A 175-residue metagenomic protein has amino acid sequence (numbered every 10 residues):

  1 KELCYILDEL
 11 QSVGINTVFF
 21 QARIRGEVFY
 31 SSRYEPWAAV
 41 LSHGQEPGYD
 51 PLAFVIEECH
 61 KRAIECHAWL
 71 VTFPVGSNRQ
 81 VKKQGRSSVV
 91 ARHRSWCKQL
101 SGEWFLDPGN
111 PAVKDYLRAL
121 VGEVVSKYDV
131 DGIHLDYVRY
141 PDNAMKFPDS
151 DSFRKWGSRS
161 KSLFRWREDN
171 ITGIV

Functional and structural regions predicted by a protein language model:
K1, F54-E57, H67-K127: Active-site-adjacent "subsite" loops/lids of carbohydrate-active enzymes
E2-V28, K127-G132: Catalytic domains of carbohydrate-active enzymes, especially glycoside hydrolases
Y5, V13, A112, Y116-A119 (+1 more regions): A non-catalytic, amphipathic alpha-helix used as a structural packing/dimerization or gating element in enzyme scaffolds
I6-L7, I24-V71, G157, S162-V175: Aromatic-lined substrate-binding rim segments of carbohydrate-active enzymes
L10, V18, C59, C66 (+3 more regions): Conserved, mostly hydrophobic/aromatic
Q21-R23, W69-F73, G109, L135-V138: Active-site-proximal beta-strand/loop segments in catalytic clefts of secreted hydrolases
Y30-H43, P74-S101, V138-R165: Aromatic- and acidic-residue-enriched segments that line the glycan-binding/catalytic groove of carbohydrate-active
Y116-I133, P141, R159-S160: Active-site and adjacent substrate-binding regions of carbohydrate-active enzymes
